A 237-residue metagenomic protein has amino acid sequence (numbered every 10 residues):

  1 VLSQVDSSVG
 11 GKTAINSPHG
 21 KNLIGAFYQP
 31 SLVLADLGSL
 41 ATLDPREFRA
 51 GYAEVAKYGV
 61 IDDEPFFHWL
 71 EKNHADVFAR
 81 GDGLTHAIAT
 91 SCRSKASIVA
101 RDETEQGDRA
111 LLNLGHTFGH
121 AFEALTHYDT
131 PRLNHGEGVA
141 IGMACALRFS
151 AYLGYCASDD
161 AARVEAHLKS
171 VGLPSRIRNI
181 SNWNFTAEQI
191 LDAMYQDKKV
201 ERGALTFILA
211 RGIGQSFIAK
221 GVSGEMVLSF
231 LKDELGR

Functional and structural regions predicted by a protein language model:
V1-A75: A glycine/threonine-rich phosphate-anchoring loop and its flanking beta-alpha core in nucleotide/phosphate-binding
L2-S7, N16, L111, G115 (+3 more regions): Short glycine- and Lys/Arg-enriched binding-loop motifs that mark or flank ligand-binding interfaces
N22, Q29, D108-R109, L205: A generic hydrophobic-helix recognition signal that picks specific residues within alpha-helical hydrophobic
F27, L34-A35, N113, I208-A210: Short beta-strand segments
A53-V55, Y155-R237: C-terminal charged capping/lid subdomain of soluble metabolic enzymes
H68, K72-E188: Active-site segments that bind and position negatively charged phosphate/pyrophosphate groups
